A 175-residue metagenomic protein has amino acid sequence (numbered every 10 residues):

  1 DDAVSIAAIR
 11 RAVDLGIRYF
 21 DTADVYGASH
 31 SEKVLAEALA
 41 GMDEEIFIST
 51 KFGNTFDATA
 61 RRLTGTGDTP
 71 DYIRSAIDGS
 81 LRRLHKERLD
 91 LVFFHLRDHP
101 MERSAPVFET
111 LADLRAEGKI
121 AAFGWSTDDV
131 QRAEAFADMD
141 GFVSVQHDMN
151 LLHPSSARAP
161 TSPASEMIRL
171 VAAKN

Functional and structural regions predicted by a protein language model:
D1-A12, G67-H85, T127-A137: Short, acidic/polar
D1-F47: N-terminal binding-site loop/beta-alpha segment at the start of enzyme catalytic domains that lines or forms
S5, A12, F20, L35 (+6 more regions): Conserved, mostly hydrophobic/aromatic
V13-D14, A36-F47, L81-H85, R115 (+2 more regions): Acidic (Asp/Glu)-rich catalytic clusters
I17, K86-L89, I120, F142: A structural motif
E45-D57, V92: A short, structured active-site edge motif that brings together acidic residues
L81-P100: Active-site groove signature of glycoside hydrolases
L96-N175: Beta/alpha (TIM)-barrel catalytic core signal, keyed to glycine-rich beta->alpha loops juxtaposed to Asp/Glu that bind
